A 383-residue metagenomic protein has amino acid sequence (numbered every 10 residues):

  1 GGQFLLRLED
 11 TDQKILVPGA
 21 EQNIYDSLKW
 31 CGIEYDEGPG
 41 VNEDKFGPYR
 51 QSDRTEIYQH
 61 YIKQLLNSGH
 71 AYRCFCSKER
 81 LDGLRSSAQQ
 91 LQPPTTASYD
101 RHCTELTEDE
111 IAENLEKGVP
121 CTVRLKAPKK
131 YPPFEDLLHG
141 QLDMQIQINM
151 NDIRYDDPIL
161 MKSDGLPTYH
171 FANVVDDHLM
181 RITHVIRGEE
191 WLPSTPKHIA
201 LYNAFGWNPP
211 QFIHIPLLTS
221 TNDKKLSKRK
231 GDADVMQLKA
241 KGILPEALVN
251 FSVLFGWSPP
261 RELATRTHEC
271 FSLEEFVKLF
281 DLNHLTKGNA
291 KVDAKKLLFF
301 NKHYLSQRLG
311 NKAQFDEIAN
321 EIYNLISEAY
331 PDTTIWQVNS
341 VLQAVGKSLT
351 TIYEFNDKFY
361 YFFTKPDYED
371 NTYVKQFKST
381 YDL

Functional and structural regions predicted by a protein language model:
G1-L91, P193-W207, A247: N-terminal Rossmann-like or analogous alpha/beta NTP/dinucleotide-binding catalytic cores that position adenine
L8-D10, V175, L179, K230 (+2 more regions): Short, histidine-centered active-site or binding-site loop motifs used for metal coordination, general acid-base
I15, Y49, I186-E189, V235 (+1 more regions): Alpha-helix capping and helix-loop boundary segments enriched in small/acidic/polar residues
Y35-F46, S86-T95, E110-A112, K129-I153 (+4 more regions): Intrinsically disordered, low-complexity coil segments
N42-K45, M180, D232: Short glycine-enriched loop/turn motifs at secondary-structure junctions
Y72-R73, S77-H214, T219-L226, D234 (+4 more regions): Active-site cores that bind ATP or allylic diphosphates and position pyrophosphate for catalysis
P193, F205-Y381: Catalytic adenosine-cofactor/nucleotide-binding cores of aminoacyl-tRNA synthetases and other
